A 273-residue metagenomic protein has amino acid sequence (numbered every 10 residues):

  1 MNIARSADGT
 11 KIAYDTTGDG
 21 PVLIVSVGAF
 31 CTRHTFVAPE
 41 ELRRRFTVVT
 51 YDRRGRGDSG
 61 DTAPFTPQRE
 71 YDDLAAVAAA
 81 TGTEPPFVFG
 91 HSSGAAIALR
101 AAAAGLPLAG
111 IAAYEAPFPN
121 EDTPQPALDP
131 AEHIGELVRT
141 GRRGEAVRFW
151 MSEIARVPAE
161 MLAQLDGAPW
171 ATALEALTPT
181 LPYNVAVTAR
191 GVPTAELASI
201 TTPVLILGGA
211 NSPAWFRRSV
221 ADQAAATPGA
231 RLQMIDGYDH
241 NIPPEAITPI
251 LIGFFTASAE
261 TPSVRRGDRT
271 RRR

Functional and structural regions predicted by a protein language model:
I3-G60: Conserved HGGG/HGGXW glycine-rich cap/lid loop of the alpha/beta-hydrolase fold
E40, V49-F87: Active-site loop/oxyanion-hole signature of alpha/beta-hydrolase fold enzymes
E84-D122: Conserved hydrolase catalytic core segment
A116-P169, N184-V185: Helix-rich cap/lid subdomain of alpha/beta-hydrolase
A168-P193: Hydrophobic, aromatic-rich cap/lid helix
I200, I206-G208: Short beta-strand/loop motif that positions the catalytic acidic residue of the alpha/beta-hydrolase fold
P213-S219: Conserved alpha/beta-hydrolase "acid-adjacent" motif
P228-R273: Catalytic active-site module of serine/aspartate enzymes centered on a nucleophile-bearing elbow/loop
